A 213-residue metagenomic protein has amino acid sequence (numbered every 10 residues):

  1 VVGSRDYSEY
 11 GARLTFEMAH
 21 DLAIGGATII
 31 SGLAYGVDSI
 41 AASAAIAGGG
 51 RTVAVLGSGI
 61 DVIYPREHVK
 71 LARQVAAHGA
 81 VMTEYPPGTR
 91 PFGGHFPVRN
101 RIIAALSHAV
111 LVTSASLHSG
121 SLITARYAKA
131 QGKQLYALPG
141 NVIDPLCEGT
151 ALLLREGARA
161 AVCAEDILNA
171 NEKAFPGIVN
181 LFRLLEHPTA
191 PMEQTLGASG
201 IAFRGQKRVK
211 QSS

Functional and structural regions predicted by a protein language model:
V2-S213: Glycine-biased, small-residue-rich flexible motifs in mid-sequence functional cores and linkers
